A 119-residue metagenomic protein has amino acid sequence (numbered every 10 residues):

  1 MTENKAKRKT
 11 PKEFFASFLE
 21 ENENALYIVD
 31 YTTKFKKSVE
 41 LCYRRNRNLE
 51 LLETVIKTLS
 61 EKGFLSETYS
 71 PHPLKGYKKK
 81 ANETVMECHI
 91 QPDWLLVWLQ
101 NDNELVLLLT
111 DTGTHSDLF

Functional and structural regions predicted by a protein language model:
M1-D93, N101-V106, T112-F119: Basic, Lys/Arg-enriched alpha-helical interface segments
